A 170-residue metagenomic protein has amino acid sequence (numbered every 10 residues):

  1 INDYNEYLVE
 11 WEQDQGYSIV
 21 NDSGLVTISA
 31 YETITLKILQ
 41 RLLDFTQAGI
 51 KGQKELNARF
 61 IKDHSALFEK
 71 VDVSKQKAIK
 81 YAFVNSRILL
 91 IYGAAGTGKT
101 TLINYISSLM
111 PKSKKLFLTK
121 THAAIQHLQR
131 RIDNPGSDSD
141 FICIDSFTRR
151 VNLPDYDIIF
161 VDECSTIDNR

Functional and structural regions predicted by a protein language model:
I1-G52: N-terminal accessory nucleic-acid engagement/regulatory domains that precede and modulate ATP-driven motor cores
I38, I50-Q76: N-terminal pre-Walker A segment at the start of P-loop NTPase domains
L67-S86, N104: Pre-Walker A adenine-sensing motif
I91: Hydrophobic anchor at the beta1->P-loop junction of P-loop NTPases
A94-G96: The conserved Walker
K99: Conserved lysine of the Walker
L116-D157: Inter-Walker segment of RecA-like/P-loop motor cores
D162-C164: Walker B catalytic acidic pair
